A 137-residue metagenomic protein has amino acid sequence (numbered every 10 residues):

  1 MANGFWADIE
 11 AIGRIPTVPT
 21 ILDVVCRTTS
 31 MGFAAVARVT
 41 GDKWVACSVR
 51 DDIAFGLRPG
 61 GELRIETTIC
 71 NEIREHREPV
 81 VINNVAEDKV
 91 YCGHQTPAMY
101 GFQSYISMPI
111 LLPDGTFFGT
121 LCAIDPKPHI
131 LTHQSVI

Functional and structural regions predicted by a protein language model:
M1-R64: Intrinsically disordered, low-complexity terminal regulatory regions
C26, I69, L112-T116: A generic "structured core" feature
F33, C70, S107, T120: Short hydrophobic/aromatic beta-strand element in the GNAT-like acyltransferase core that lines or flanks the acyl-donor
V39-W44, F55-P97, Q103: Regulatory sensory and allosteric helical modules in signal-transduction proteins and certain transcription factors
Q103-L112: A short, aliphatic-rich beta-strand micro-motif
D114-D125: Sensory beta-strand/linker motifs that couple input domains to effectors
I124-I137: Regulatory loop-to-helix N-cap segments in sensory/regulatory domains that couple ligand/signal detection
